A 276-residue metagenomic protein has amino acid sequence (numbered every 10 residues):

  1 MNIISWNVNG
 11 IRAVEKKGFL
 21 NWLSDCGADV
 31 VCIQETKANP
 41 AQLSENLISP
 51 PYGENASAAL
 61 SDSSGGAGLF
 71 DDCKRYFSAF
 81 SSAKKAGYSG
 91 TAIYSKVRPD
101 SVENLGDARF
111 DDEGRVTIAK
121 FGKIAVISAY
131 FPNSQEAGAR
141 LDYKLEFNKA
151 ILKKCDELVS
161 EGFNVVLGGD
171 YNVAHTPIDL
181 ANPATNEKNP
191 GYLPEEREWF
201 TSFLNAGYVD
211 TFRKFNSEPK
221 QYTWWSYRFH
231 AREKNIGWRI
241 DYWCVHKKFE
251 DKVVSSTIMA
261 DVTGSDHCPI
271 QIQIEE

Functional and structural regions predicted by a protein language model:
M1-N9, K123-Q135, G168: Active-site-proximal beta-strand elements of phosphoester/diester hydrolases
N7, L23-A41, V126, C155-P177 (+4 more regions): Active-site beta-strand/loop signature of hydrolases that rely on acidic residues for catalysis
R12-S24: Short, acidic/polar
V30, P51-Y52, A58, G68-L69 (+3 more regions): Metal-dependent phosphoesterases centered on the DNase I-like endonuclease/exonuclease/phosphatase
K37, S44-S134: Structured beta-strand-rich core segments of catalytic domains in phosphoester-bond hydrolases
A86-V102, P219, A231-D251: Conserved beta strand-loop-helix elements of the APE1-like EEP
K96, A119-G122, H246-K247, I272-E276: Active-site beta-strand termini and strand-to-loop segments that position acidic
D107, F131-N148, T185-K188: Surface-exposed cleft-lining segments at the edges of enzyme active sites
